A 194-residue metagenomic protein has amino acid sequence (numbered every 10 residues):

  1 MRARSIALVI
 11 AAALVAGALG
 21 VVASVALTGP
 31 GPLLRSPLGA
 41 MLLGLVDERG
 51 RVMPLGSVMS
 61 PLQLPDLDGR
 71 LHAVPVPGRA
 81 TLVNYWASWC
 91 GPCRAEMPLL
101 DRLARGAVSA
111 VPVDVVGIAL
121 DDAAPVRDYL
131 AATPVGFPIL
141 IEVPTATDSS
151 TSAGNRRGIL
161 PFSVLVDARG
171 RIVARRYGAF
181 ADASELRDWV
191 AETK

Functional and structural regions predicted by a protein language model:
M1-M59: N-terminal targeting signals for export/organelle localization
L45, Q63-L64, L165: Hydrophobic beta-strand positions
P54-G56, P61-T81, S150: A short beta-strand-turn-helix
L62, Y85-W86, Y129, F137: Conserved hydrophobic/aromatic "anchor" residues that stabilize well-ordered secondary structure elements
H72-R94, L100: Short active-site neighborhood of thiol/selenol oxidoreductases, capturing the structured segment around
P77, A131-F137, E142-K194: Thiol/disulfide oxidoreductase modules built on the thioredoxin-like
V83, V116-I118, V164: Conserved hydrophobic packing residues within short motifs/helices of P-loop NTPase cores of ABC-family ATPases
R94-P134, P144-T151: Structural microenvironment flanking redox-active thiols in thiol-disulfide oxidoreductases
